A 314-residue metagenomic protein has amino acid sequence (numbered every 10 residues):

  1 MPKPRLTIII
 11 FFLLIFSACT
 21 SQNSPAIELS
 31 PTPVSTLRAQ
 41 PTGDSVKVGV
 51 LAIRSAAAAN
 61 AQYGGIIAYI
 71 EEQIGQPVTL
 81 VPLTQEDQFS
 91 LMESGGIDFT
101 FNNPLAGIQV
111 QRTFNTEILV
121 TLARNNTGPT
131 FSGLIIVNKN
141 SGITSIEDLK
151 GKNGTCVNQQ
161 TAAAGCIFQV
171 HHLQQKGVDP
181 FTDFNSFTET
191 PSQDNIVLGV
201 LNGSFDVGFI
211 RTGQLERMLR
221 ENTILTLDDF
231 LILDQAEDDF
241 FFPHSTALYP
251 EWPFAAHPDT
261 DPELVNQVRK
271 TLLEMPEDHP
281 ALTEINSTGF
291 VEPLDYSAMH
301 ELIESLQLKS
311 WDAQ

Functional and structural regions predicted by a protein language model:
I15-A18: C-terminal motif of bacterial Sec signal peptides marking the signal peptidase cleavage site
T20-N23: Bacterial signal peptide processing site
L29, P33, Q40-G49, R54-G65 (+3 more regions): An extracytoplasmic/periplasmic, membrane-proximal ligand-sensing/linker region
V34-I108: Extracytoplasmic small-molecule ligand-binding "clamshell" domains of the periplasmic binding protein/Venus flytrap
G43, K47-E71, L83, P129-L198 (+4 more regions): Bilobed "Venus flytrap"/periplasmic-binding protein-like clamshell domains and structurally analogous long
S90-D148: Acidic, polar ligand-binding/catalytic clefts
P104-F114, H172-Q175, L201, D206-D234: A ligand-binding cleft/hinge motif common to bilobed small-molecule-binding domains
E117-T127, D183-S186, R220-A247: Short beta-strand->loop
